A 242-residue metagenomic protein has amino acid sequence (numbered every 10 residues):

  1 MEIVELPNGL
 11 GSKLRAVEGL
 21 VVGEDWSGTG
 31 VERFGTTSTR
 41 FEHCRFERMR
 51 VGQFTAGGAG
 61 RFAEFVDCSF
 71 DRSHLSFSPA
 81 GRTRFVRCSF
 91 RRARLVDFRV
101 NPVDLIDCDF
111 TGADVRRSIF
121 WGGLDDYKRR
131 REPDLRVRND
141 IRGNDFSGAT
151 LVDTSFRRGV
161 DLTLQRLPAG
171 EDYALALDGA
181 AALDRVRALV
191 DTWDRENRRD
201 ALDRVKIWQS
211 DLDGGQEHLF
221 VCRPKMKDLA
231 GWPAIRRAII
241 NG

Functional and structural regions predicted by a protein language model:
M1-R187: Tandem repeat scaffolds
R166-G242: Long, ordered, amphipathic alpha-helical scaffolds
